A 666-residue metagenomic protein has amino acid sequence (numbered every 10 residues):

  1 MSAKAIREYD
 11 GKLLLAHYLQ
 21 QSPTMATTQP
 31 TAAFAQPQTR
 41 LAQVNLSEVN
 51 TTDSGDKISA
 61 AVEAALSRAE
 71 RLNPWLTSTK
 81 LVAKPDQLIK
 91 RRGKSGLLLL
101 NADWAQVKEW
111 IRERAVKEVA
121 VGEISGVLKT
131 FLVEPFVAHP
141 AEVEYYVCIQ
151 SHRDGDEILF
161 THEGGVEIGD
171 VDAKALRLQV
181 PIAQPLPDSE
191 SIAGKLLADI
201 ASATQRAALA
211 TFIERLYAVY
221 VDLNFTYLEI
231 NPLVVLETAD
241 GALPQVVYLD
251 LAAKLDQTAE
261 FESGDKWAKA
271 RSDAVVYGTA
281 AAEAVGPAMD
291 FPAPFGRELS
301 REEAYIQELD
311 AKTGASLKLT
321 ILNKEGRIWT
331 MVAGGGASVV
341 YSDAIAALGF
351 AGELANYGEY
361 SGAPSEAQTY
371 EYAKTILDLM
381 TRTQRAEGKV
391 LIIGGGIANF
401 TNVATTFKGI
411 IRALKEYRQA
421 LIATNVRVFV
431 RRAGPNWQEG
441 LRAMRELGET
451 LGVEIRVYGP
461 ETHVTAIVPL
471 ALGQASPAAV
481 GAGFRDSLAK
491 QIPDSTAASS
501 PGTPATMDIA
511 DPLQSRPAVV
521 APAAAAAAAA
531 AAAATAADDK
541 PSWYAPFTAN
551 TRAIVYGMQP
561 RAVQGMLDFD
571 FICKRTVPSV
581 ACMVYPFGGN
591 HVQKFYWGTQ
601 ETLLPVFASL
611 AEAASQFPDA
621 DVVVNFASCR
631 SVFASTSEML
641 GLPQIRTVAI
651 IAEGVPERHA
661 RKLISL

Functional and structural regions predicted by a protein language model:
M1-I230, V235-V390, A404-K408, R412-A420 (+4 more regions): ATP-dependent carboxylate/acyl-activation modules
A83, T330, I393, V624-N625 (+1 more regions): Redox-cofactor binding/interface segments in oxidoreductases and associated redox assembly factors
S342, L441, L610, T636-S637: Generic hydrophobic/aromatic pocket-lining and core-packing "Φ" positions
R385-V390, Q616-V622, L642-R646: Short acidic/histidine-rich motifs immediately flanking catalytic phosphotransfer sites in two-component signaling
A423-V426, P578, L642-V648: A short helix->loop->beta-strand "cap" motif at the edges of active sites that frequently abuts
G440-L441, E653-L666: Rossmann-fold NAD(P)-binding glycine/threonine-rich loop
T599-F617, F626-F633: Glycine-rich, highly charged phosphate/nucleotide-binding loops
V622, F626, R630-E653: Rossmann-fold NAD(P) dinucleotide-binding segment
